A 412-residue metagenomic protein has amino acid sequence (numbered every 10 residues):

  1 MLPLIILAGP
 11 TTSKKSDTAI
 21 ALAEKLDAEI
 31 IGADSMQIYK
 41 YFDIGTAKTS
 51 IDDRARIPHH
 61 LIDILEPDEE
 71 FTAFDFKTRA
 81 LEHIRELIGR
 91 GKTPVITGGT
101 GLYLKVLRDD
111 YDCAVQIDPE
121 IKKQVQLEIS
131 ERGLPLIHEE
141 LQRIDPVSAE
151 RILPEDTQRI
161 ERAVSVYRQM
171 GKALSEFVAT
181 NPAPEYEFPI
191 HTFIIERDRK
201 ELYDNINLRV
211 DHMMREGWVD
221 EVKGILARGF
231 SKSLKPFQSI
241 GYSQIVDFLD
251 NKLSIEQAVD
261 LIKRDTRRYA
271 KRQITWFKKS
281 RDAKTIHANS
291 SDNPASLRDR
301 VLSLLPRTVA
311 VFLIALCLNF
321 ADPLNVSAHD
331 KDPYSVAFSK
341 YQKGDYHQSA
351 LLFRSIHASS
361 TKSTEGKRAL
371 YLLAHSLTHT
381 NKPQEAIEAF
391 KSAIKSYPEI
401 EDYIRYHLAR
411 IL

Functional and structural regions predicted by a protein language model:
M1-L313: Phosphate/pyrophosphate-binding catalytic cores of soluble transferases and nucleic-acid-acting enzymes
V311-A321: Bacterial N-terminal signal peptides
P323-L412: Acidic, polar-rich low-complexity tracts and alpha-helical solenoid repeat scaffolds
